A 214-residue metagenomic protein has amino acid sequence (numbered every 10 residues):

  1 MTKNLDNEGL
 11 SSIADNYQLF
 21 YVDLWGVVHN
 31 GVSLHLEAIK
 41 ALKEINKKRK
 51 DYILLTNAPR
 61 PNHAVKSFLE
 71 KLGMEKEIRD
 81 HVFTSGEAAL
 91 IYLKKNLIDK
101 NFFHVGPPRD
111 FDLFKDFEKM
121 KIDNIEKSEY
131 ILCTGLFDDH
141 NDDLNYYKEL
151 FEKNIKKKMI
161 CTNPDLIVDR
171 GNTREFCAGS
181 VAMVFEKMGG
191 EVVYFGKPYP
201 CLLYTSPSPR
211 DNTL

Functional and structural regions predicted by a protein language model:
M1-V22: Non-catalytic pre-domain segments flanking phosphatase-related domains
N7-I13, E118-Y130: Short acidic low-complexity segments
F20-V22, H29-S33, L42-L69, V82 (+5 more regions): Substrate-recognition element of Asp-dependent hydrolases with the DxDx(T/V) motif
W25-H35, L136-D139: Short, glycine-rich nucleotide/cofactor-binding loops
N46-M120: Active-site phosphate-binding/coordination module
I122, N141-N163: A short, gly/pro- and small-residue-rich
I125-D142: Short, well-ordered secondary-structure micro-motifs within conserved domains or adaptor modules
Y204-L214: Single conserved hydrophobic/aromatic residue that forms the stacking wall/gate of nucleotide- or nucleobase-binding
